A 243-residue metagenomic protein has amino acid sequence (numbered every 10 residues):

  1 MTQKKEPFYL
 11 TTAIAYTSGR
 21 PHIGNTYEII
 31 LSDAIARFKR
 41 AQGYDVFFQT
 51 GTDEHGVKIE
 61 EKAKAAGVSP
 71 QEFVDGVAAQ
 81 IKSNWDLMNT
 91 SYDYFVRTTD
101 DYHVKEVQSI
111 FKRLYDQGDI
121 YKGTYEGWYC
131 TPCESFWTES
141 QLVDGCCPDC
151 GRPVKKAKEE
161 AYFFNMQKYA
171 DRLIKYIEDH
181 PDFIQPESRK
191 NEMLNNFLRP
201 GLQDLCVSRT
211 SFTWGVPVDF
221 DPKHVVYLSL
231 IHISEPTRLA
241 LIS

Functional and structural regions predicted by a protein language model:
T2-T50, Y102-E106, P132, K156-S234 (+1 more regions): Structured secondary-structure scaffolds
Y44-D45, V68, T90, D119: Short glycine/serine/threonine/alanine-rich loop segments
T52-K58: Short, charge-patterned binding micro-sites
K62-D75: A charged helix-plus-loop insertion that forms the helical arch/lid used to bind and gate nucleic-acid substrates
F73-Y129: A broadly conserved sequence feature marking short terminus-proximal activation segments in nucleic acid-centric
Q117, L239-A240: Alpha-helix C-caps/helix-loop-beta hinges
D119-A170: Cys/His-rich short segments
